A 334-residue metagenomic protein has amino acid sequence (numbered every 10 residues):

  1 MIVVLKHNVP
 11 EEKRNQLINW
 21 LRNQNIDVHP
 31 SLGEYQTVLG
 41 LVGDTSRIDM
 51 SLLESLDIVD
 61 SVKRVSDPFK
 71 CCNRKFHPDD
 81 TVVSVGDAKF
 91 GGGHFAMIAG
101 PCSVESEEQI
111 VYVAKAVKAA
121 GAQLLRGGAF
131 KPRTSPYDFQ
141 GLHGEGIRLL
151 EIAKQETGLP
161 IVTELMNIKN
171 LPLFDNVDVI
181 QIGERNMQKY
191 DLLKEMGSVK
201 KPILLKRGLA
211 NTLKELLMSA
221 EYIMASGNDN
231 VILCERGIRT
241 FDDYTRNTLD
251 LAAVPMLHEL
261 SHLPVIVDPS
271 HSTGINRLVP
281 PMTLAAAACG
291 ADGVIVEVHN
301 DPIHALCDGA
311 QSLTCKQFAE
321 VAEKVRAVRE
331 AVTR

Functional and structural regions predicted by a protein language model:
M1-M97: Non-catalytic terminal accessory/regulatory regions of metabolic enzymes
K6, L142, G158-K169, D178-D191 (+3 more regions): Catalytic beta/alpha-barrel core
L53, G100, L125, F174 (+3 more regions): Conserved, mostly hydrophobic/aromatic
V83-C102, R133-P136, H258-V267: N-terminal small/glycine-rich loop or linker at the start of catalytic domains across soluble metabolic enzymes
V85, V199-V298: Catalytic alpha/beta core domains of metabolic enzymes, predominantly
F95-Y112, P136-Q140, P160-E164, G183-R185 (+2 more regions): Active-site mouth loops of central-metabolism enzymes
R126-G144, N300-A310: Glycine-rich, proline-tolerant flexible connector loops at the mouths of alpha/beta enzymes
F139-T163, E195-P202, L251-V265, Q311-T333: Alpha-helix-loop-beta-strand connector modules within alpha/beta enzyme cores
